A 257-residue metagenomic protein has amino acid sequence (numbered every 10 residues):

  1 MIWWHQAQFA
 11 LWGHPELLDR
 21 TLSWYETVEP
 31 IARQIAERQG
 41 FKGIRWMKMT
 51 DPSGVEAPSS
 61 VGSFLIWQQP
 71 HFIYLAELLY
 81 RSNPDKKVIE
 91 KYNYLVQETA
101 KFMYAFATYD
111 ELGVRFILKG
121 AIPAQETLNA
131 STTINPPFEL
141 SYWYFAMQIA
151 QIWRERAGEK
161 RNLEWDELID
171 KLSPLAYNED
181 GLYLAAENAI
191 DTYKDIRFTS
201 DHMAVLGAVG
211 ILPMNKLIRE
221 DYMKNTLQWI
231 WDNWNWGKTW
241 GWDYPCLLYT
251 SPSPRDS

Functional and structural regions predicted by a protein language model:
I2-F41: Carboxylate/His-rich catalytic cores and anion/metal-binding grooves
W3-A7, V61-L78, Y94-A105, M203-L212 (+1 more regions): Contiguous, well-ordered alpha-helical segments that form the cores/surfaces of helical PPI scaffolds
L17-V28, K87-M103, A150, A157-N178 (+1 more regions): Extended, well-ordered alpha-helical scaffold segments
F41-E90, Y104-D170: The feature captures the catalytic groove of carbohydrate-active enzymes
S59-I66, I134, T192-T199, W234 (+1 more regions): Short, solvent-exposed segments of well-ordered alpha helices
W165-V205: Long, low-complexity segments enriched in small/aliphatic residues
R197-L248: Long, repeat-rich segments with strong aromatic
Y249-D256: Conserved small/polar residues in nucleotide/adenosyl-binding loops
